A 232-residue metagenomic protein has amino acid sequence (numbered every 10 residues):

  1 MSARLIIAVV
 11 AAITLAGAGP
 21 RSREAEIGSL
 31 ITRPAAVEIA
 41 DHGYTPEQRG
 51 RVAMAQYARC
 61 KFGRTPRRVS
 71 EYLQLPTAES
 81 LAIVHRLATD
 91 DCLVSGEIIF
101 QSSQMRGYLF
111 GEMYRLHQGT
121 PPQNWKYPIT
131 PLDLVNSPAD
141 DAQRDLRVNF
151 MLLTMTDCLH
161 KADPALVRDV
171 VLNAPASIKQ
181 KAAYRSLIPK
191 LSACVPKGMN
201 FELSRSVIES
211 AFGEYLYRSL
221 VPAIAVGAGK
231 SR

Functional and structural regions predicted by a protein language model:
M1-I7: Bacterial N-terminal signal peptides that target proteins for export
I7-G19: Hydrophobic h-region of N-terminal signal peptides that target proteins for export in Gram-negative bacteria
G19-H117: N-terminal Sec/ER secretory leader and immediately downstream segment of secreted/extracellular precursors
E26-G28, T32, G50, M54 (+3 more regions): Eukaryotic terminal intrinsically disordered regions
R49-A55, F62, L146-M155, H160 (+1 more regions): Short, low-complexity cationic-aromatic patches
G63-A88, A162-P196: Extended intrinsically disordered, low-complexity coil regions enriched in Ser, Thr, Gly, Ala and often Pro
G107-P175: Extended amphipathic alpha-helical interaction segments
K181-R232: A cross-kingdom marker for long, charged
